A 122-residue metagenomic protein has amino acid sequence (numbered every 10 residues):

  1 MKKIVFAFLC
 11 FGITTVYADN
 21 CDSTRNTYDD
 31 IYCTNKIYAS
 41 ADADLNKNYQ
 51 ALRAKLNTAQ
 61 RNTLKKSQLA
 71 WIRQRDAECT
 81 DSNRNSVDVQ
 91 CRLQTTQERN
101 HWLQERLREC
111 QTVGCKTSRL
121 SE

Functional and structural regions predicted by a protein language model:
K3-T14: Sec-dependent N-terminal signal peptides
Y17-E122: N-terminal alpha-helical modules
